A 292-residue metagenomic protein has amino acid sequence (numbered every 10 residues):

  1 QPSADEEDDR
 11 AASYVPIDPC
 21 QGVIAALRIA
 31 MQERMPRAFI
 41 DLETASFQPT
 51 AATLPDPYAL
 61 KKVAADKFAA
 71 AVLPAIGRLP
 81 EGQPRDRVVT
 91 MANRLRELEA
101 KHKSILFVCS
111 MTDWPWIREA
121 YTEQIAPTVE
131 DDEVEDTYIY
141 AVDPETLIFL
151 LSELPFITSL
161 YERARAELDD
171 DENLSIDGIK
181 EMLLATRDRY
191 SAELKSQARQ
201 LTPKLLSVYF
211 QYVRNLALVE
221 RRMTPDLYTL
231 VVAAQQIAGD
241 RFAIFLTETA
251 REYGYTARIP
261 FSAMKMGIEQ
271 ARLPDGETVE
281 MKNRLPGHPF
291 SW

Functional and structural regions predicted by a protein language model:
Q1-W292: Compositional signal for N-terminal targeting/processing segments
